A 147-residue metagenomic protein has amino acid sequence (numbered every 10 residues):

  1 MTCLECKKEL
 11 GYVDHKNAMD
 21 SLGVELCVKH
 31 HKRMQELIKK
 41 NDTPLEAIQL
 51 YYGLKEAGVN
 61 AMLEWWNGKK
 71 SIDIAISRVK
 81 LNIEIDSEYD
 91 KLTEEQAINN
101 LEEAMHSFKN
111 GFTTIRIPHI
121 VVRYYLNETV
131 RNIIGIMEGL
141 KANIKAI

Functional and structural regions predicted by a protein language model:
M1-I147: Nucleic-acid endo/exonuclease domains
